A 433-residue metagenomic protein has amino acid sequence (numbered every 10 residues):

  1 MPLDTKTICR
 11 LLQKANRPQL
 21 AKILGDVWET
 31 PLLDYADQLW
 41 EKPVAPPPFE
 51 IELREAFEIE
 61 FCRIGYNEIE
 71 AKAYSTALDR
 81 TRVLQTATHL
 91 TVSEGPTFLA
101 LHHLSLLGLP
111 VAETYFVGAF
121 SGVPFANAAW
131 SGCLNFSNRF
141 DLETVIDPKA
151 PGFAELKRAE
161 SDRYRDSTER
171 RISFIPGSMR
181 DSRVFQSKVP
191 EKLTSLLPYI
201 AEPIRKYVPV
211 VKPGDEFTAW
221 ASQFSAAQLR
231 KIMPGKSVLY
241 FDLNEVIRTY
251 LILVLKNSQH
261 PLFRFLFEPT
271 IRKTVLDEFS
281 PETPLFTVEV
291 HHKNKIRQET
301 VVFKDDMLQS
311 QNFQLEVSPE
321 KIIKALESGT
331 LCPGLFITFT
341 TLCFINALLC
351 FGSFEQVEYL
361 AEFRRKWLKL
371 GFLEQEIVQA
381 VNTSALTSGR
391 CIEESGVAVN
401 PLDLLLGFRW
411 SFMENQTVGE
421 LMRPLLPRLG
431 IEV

Functional and structural regions predicted by a protein language model:
M1-T91: N-terminal regions that are enriched for targeting/export leaders and immediately downstream pro/stem segments
K6, S178-V317, I322-S328, P333 (+2 more regions): Aromatic-residue-lined binding/catalytic grooves and analogous aromatic/hydrophobic interfacial grooves in multimeric
R82-V92, Y207-D215, T341-C350: Glycine- and acidic
G95-A112: Histidine-anchored nucleotide/phosphate-binding helix
P110-N127, E374-Q379: Glycine-rich phosphate/pyrophosphate-binding loops and their adjacent beta-strand/loop elements at enzyme active sites
V117-A221: Internal, well-ordered alpha/beta segment that forms a basic, Gly-enriched binding/recognition surface
V357-G371: Short active-site loop/helix that positions an aromatic residue
F372-V397: Charge-dense polyanion-binding interfaces
